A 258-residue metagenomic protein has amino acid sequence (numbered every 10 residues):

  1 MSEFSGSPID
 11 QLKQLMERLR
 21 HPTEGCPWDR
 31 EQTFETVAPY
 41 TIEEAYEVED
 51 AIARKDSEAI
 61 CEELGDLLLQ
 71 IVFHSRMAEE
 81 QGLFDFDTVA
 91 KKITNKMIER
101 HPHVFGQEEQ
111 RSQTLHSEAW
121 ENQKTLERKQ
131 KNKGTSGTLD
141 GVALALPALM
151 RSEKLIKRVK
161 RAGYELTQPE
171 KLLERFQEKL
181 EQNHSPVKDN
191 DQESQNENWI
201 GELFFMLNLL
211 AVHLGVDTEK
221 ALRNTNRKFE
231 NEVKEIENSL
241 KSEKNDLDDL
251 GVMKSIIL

Functional and structural regions predicted by a protein language model:
M1-E63, L69-L258: Flexible "arm" and connector segments at domain edges
